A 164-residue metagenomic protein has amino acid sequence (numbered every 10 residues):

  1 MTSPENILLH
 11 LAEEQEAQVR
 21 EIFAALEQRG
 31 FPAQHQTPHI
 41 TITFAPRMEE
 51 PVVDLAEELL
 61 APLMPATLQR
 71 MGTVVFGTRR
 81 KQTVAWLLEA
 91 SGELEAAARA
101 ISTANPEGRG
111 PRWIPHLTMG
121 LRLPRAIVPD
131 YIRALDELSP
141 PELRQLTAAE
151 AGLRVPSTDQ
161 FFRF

Functional and structural regions predicted by a protein language model:
M1-Q69, L88-T147, Q160-F164: Basic, often amphipathic N-terminal segments
G72-K81, T118, A149-Q160: Short proline/glycine- and acidic-rich turn/helix-capping motifs at secondary-structure junctions
K81-L87: Surface-exposed, active-site-proximal loop segments in enzymatic domains
